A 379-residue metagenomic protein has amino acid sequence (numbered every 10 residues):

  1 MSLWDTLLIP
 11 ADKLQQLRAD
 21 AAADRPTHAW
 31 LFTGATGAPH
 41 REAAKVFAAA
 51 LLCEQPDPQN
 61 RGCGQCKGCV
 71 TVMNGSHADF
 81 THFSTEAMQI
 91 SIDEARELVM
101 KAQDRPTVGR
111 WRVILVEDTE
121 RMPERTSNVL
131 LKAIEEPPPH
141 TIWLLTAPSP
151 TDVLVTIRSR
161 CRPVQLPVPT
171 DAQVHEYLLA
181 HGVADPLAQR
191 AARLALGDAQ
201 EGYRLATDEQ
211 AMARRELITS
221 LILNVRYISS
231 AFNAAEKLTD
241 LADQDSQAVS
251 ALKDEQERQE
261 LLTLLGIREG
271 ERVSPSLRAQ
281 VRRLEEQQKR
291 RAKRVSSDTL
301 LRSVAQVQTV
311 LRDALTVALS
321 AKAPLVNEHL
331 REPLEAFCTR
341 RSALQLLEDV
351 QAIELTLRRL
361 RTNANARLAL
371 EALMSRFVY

Functional and structural regions predicted by a protein language model:
M1-A50, G68-T71, P139-T141, P148-S303 (+1 more regions): Charged, glycine-rich active-site and insertion segments that engage polyanionic ligands
M1-R125, K132-E135: Clamp-loader machinery-focused feature within the broader ASCE/P-loop NTPase space
M88, E120-P123, T146, P150 (+1 more regions): Short capping loops/turns at secondary-structure boundaries
I114-E117, L130, T141-A147: Structural recognition of the conserved hydrophobic beta-strand(s) that form the central parallel beta-sheet of P-loop
N128, K132, L154-V155: Alpha-helical segments flanking ligand/cofactor-binding loops in enzyme cores
